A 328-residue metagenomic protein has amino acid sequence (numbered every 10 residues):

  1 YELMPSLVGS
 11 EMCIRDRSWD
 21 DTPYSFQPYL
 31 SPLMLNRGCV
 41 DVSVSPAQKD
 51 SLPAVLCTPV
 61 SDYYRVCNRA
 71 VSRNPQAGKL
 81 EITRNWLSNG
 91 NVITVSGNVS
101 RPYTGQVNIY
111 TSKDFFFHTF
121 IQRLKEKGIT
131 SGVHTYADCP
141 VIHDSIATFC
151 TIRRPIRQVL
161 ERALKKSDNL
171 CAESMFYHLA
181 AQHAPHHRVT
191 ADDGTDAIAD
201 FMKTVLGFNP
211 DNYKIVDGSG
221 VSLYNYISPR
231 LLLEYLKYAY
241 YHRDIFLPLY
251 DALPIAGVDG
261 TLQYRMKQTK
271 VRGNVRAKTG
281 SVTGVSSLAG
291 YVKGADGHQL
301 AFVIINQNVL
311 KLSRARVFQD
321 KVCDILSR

Functional and structural regions predicted by a protein language model:
Y1-I14: Single conserved hydrophobic/aromatic residue that forms the stacking wall/gate of nucleotide- or nucleobase-binding
R17-W19: Aromatic-residue-lined binding/catalytic grooves and analogous aromatic/hydrophobic interfacial grooves in multimeric
D21-D41, L160: Acidic, His- and aromatic-enriched active-site or binding-groove loops in soluble protein domains that engage sugars
G38, A47, N98-S100, G294 (+1 more regions): Solvent-exposed coil/turn segments that connect beta secondary-structure elements in extracytoplasmic/periplasmic
Y64-W86, I146-I152, Y264-A295: Short, Gly/Ser/Thr-enriched beta-strand-loop segments that form substrate-interacting elements of hydrolase/peptidase
R73-Y250: A small/polar active-site loop signature that marks catalytic segments
A197, M202, P210-R328: C-terminal soluble interaction/assembly domains
